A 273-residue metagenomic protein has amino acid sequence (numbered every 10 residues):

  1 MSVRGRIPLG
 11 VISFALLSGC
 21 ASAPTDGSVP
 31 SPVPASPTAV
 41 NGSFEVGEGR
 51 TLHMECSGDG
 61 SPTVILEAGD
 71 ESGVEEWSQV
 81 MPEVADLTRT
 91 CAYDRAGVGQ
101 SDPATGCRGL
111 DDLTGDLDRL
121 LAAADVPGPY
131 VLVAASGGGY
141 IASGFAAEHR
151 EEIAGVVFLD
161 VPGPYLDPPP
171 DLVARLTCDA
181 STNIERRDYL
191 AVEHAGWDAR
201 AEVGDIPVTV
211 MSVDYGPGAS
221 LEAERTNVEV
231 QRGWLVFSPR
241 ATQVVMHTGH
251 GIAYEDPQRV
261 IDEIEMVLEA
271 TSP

Functional and structural regions predicted by a protein language model:
L16-G19: C-terminal motif of bacterial Sec signal peptides marking the signal peptidase cleavage site
A21-P24: Bacterial signal peptide processing site
V46-Q100: Conserved HGGG/HGGXW glycine-rich cap/lid loop of the alpha/beta-hydrolase fold
A92-V131: Active-site loop/oxyanion-hole signature of alpha/beta-hydrolase fold enzymes
P127-L166: Conserved hydrolase catalytic core segment
V157-R187, E229: Flexible "cap/lid" loop of the alpha/beta hydrolase fold
P217-H247: Conserved loop-alpha-helix segment in the C-terminal half of the alpha/beta-hydrolase fold that carries the catalytic
R240-P273: Catalytic active-site module of serine/aspartate enzymes centered on a nucleophile-bearing elbow/loop
